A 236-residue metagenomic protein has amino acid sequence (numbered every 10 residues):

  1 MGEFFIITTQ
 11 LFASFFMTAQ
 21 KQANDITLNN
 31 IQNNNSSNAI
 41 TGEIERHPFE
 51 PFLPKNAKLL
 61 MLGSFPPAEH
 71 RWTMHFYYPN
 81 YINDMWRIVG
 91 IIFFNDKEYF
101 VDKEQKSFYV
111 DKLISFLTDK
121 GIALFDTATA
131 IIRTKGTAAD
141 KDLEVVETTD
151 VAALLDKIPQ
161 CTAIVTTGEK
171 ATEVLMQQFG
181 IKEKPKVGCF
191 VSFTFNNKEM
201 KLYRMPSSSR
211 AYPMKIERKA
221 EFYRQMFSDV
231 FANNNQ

Functional and structural regions predicted by a protein language model:
I6-I7, T27: Short, positively charged and aromatic/hydrophobic N-terminal segments
F12-P51, P67-E69, P79-Y81, I88 (+2 more regions): C-terminal capping/extension of enzyme domains
P54-S64: Short, hydrophobic/glycine-enriched beta-strand segments
A57, P67-T73: Short N-terminal binding/cap micro-motifs at the start of the first secondary-structure element
S64-F65, T166-A171, S207: Short, well-ordered beta-to-alpha junction loops that form the rim of enzyme active sites and present histidine/acidic
M74-L143: Short, surface-exposed acidic-centric catalytic microdomains
D119-Q177: Internal catalytic-core helix/loop-beta-alpha segment that presents or stabilizes conserved functional determinants
